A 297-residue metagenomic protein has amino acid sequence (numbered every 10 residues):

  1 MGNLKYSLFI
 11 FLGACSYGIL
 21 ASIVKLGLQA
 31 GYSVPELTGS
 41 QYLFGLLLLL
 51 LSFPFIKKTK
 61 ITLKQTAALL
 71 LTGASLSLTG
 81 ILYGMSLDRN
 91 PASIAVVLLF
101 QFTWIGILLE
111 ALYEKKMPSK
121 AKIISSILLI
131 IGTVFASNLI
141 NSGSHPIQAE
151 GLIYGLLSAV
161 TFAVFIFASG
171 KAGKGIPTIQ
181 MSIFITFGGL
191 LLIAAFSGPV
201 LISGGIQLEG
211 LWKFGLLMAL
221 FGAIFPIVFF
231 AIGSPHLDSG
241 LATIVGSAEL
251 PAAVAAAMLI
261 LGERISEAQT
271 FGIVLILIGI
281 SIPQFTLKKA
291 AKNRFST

Functional and structural regions predicted by a protein language model:
M1-E36, S40, L71-A74, L78 (+3 more regions): Glycine-/small-residue-enriched transmembrane alpha-helix faces in small-molecule transporters and effluxers
K5-L12, P35-L51, K122-I131, E150-L157 (+2 more regions): Hydrophobic alpha-helical transmembrane segments of multi-pass integral membrane proteins, especially transporters
S16-A21, F53-I94, T133-F135, A219-L237: Specific transmembrane alpha-helical segments of multi-pass solute transporters/efflux pumps, especially DMT/EamA
G27, L37, S86, L112-E114 (+5 more regions): Hydrophobic/aromatic residues within transmembrane alpha-helices of multi-pass small-molecule transporters
Q29-E36, I81-L99, P177-I179, F229-V245: Structural motif at transmembrane-helix junctions in multi-pass transporters
Y42, N138-L139, S247-T297: C-terminal-most transmembrane helix of multi-pass membrane proteins
L48, F53-K57, Y83, F102-I124 (+1 more regions): C-terminal transmembrane-helix exit sites in multi-pass transporters
L49, L70, L76, A121-I140 (+2 more regions): Hydrophobic transmembrane alpha-helices of multi-pass small-molecule transport proteins
